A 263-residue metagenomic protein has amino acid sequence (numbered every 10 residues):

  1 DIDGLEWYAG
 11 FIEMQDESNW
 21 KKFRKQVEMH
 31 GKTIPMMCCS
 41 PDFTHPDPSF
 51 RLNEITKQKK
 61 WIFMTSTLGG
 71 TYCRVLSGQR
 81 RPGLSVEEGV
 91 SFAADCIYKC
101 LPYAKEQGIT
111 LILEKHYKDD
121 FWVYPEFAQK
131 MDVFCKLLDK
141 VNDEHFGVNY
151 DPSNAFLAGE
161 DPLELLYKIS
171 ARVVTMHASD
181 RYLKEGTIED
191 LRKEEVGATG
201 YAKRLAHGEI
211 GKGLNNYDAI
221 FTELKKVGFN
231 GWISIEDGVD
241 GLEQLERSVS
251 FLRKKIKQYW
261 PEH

Functional and structural regions predicted by a protein language model:
D1, M131-H263: Histidine-acidic metal/acid-base catalytic patches
D1-G10, L68-G69: Catalytic domains of carbohydrate-active enzymes, especially glycoside hydrolases
L5, V27, E54, T65 (+7 more regions): Conserved, mostly hydrophobic/aromatic
L5-W7, I34-C39, C73-V75, L111-L113 (+3 more regions): Hydrophobic faces of well-ordered beta-strands that scaffold small-molecule active sites in alpha/beta enzyme cores
Y8-K22, D42-S49, R80-L84, D119-A128 (+4 more regions): Acidic-and-aromatic substrate-binding clefts and catalytic sites of carbohydrate-active enzymes
N19-H30, K99-A104, L165, A219-E223: Catalytic-core regions built around general acid/base machinery
E28-H30, P48-G147, L157, K168 (+1 more regions): Active-site acidic/histidine proton-transfer and metal-coordination neighborhood in alpha/beta enzyme cores
P35-H45, R80, K193-Y201: N-terminal small/glycine-rich loop or linker at the start of catalytic domains across soluble metabolic enzymes
